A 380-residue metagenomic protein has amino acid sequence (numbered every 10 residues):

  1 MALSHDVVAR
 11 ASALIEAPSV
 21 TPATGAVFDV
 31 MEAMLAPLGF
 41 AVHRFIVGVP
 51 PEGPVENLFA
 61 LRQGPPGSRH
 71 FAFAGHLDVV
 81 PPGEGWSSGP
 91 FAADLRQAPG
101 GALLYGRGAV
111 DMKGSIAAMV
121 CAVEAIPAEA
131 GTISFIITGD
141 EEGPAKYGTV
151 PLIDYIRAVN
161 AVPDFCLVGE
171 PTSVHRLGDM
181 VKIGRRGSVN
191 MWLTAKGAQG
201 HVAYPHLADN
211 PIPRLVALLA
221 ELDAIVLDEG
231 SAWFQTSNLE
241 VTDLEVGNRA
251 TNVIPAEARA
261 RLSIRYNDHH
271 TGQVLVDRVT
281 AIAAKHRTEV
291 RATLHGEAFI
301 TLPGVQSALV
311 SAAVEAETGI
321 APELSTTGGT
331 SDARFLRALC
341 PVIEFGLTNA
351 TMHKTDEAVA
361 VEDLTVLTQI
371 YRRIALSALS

Functional and structural regions predicted by a protein language model:
M1-A2, P81, T172-R176, I183 (+1 more regions): Metal-dependent amide/peptide-bond hydrolase catalytic core, centered on the "pita-bread" metallohydrolase fold
M1-G83, E257-S263, H270, V274-A281 (+1 more regions): N-terminal helical capping/dimerization or prosegment-like subdomains of hydrolases acting on amide or phosphate bonds
P37-V47, L95, R287-R291, G319-L324: Short secondary-structure junctions
H43, A72, S134-I136, E289: A structural signal for isolated positions on well-ordered beta-strands in alpha/beta enzyme cores
S68-S134, D363-V366: Active-site metal-coordination/substrate-binding segment of hydrolases, especially metallo-dependent peptidases
A74-H76, I136-T138, L167-E170, T194-K196 (+1 more regions): Short beta-strand segments
L103, M112-G184: Acidic/histidine-rich catalytic neighborhood of metal-dependent amide-processing enzymes
